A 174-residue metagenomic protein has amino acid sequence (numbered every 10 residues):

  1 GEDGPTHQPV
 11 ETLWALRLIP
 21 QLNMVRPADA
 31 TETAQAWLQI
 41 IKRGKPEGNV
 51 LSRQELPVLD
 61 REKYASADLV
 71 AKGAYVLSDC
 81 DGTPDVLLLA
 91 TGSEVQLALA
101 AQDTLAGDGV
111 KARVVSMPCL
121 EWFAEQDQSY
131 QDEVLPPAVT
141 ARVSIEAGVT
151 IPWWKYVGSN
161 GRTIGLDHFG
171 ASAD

Functional and structural regions predicted by a protein language model:
G1-P9, K42-D174: Thiamine diphosphate
E2-I19, A30-T31, Q35-I41: Internal gly/pro-rich beta-alpha loop/helix module that stabilizes soluble enzyme cofactors or their anionic handles
W14-Q21, V86, A124: Generic alpha-helix detector with strongest preference for long hydrophobic helices that associate with membranes
P20-N23, V149: Mobile "lid/hinge" segments at catalytic clefts and subdomain interfaces of large enzymes
N23-R26, L89: Short catalytic-loop micro-motif centered on adjacent basic/acidic residues
R26-P27, V115: Residue-level detector of family-conserved "landmark" positions at structurally sensitive sites
P27-A34, Q96, W122-F123: Active-site glycine- and acidic-residue-rich loops that bind and position anionic ligands or nucleotide-like cofactors
